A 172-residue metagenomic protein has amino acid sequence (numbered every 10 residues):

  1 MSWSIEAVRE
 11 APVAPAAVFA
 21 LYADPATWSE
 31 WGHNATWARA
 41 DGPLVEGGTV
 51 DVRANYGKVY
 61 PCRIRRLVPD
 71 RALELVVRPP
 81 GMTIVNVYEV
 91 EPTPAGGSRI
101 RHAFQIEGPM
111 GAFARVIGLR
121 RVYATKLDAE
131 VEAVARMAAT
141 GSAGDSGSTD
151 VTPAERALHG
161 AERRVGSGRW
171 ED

Functional and structural regions predicted by a protein language model:
M1-G42, A157-D172: Hydrophobic ligand-binding cavity/cleft-lining segments
M1-W3, Y56, M82, G96: Residue-level preference for beta-strand/loop junctions
E6-E10, V59-P61, V85-V87, R101-A103: Well-ordered beta-strand positions in beta-sheet-rich domains
P12-A14, L67-V68, T93-A95: Short loop segments at secondary-structure junctions
V13, K58, I106-M110: Beta-strand elements of well-folded, non-transmembrane domains
S29, R39-V85, E132-S146, L158-D172: Glycine-rich portal/gate segments that line the openings of hydrophobic small-molecule binding cavities
R78-A129, V134-R136, D145-G147, G166-S167 (+1 more regions): Beta-strand/loop substructures that line and gate deep hydrophobic ligand-binding cavities in soluble
